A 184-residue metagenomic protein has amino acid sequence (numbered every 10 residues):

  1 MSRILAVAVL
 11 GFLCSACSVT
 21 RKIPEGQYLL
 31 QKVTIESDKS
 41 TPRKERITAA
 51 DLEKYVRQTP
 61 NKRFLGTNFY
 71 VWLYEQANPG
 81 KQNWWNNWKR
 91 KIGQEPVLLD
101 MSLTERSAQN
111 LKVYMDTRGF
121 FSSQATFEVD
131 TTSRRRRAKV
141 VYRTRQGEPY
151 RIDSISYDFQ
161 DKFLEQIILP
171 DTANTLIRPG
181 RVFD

Functional and structural regions predicted by a protein language model:
S2-V7: Sec-dependent signal peptide recognition, specifically the positively charged N-region followed immediately by
L13-A16: C-terminal motif of bacterial Sec signal peptides marking the signal peptidase cleavage site
S18-D184: Interaction-mediating elements
